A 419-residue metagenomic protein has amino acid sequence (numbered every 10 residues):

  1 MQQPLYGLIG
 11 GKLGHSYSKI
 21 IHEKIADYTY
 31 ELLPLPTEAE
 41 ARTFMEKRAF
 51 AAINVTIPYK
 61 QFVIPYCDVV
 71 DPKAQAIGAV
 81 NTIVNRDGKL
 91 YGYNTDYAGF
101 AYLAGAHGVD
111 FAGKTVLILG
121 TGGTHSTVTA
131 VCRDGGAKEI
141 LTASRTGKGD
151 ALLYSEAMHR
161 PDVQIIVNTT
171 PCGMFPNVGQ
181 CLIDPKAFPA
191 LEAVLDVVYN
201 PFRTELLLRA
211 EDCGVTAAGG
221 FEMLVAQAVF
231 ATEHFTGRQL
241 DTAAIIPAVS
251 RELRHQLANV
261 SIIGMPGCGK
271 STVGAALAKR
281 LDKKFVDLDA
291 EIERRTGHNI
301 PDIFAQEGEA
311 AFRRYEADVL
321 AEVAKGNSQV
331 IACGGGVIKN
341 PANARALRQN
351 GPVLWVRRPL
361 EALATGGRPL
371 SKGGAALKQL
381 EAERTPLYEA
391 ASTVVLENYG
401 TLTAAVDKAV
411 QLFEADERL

Functional and structural regions predicted by a protein language model:
Q2-H107, P201-R203, C213-T216, G220-V225: Phosphate/diphosphate ligand-binding glycine-rich loop within oxidoreductases
G10, G92-Y97, A104, V109 (+3 more regions): Glycine-rich adenosine-cofactor-binding loop
D134-A151, D289-T296: NAD(P)-binding Rossmann-fold cofactor-contacting core
D150-A217, V337-N343: Rossmann-like adenosine-cofactor binding region
V197-A258, N398: Adenosine-phosphate binding glycine-rich loop
A244-H255, A276, R280, G326 (+1 more regions): NTP-dependent small-molecule kinase module
A290-R348: ATP-dependent small-molecule kinase phosphotransfer cores that center on conserved nucleotide phosphate-binding segments
Q349-L387: A glycine- and Lys/Arg-enriched "phosphate-lid" helix/loop adjacent to the NTP-binding pocket of small-molecule kinases
